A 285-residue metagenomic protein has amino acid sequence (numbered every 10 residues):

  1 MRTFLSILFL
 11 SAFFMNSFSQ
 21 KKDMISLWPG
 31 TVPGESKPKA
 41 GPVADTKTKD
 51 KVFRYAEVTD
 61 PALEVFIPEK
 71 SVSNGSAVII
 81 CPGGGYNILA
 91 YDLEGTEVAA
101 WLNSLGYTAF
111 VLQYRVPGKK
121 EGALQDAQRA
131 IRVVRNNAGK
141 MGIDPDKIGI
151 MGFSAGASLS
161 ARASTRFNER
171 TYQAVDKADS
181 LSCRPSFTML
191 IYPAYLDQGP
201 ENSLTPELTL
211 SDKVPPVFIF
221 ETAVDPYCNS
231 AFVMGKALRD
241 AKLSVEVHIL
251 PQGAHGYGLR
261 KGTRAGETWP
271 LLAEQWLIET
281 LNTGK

Functional and structural regions predicted by a protein language model:
M1-D23: Bacterial Sec-dependent N-terminal signal peptides
Q20-V72: N-terminal cap/lid segment of alpha/beta-hydrolase-fold proteins
N74-G83: Short beta-strand element of the alpha/beta-hydrolase
L89-D92, V111-P145, G262-G266: Catalytic nucleophile-loop/oxyanion-hole region of alpha/beta-hydrolase and closely related hydrolase-like folds
Y91-F110: Short amphipathic alpha-helix adjacent to the substrate-entry channel of hydrolases
Q125, R129-D212: Primarily recognizes the serine-hydrolase "nucleophile elbow" in alpha/beta-hydrolase and SGNH/GDSL folds
F218-E221: Short beta-strand/loop motif that positions the catalytic acidic residue of the alpha/beta-hydrolase fold
G235, R239-K285: C-terminal catalytic histidine-bearing segment of alpha/beta-hydrolase fold enzymes
